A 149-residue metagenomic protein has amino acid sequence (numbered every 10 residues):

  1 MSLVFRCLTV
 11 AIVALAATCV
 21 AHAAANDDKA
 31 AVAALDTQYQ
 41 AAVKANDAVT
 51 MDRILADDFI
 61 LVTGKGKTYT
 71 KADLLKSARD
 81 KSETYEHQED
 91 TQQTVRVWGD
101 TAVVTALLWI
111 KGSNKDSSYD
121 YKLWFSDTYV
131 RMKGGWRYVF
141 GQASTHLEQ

Functional and structural regions predicted by a protein language model:
M1-R6: Positively charged n-region of N-terminal signal peptides that target proteins for export
C7-T18: Bacterial N-terminal signal peptides
H22-Q149: A beta-strand edge to alpha-helix "cap/lid" segment located at domain peripheries
